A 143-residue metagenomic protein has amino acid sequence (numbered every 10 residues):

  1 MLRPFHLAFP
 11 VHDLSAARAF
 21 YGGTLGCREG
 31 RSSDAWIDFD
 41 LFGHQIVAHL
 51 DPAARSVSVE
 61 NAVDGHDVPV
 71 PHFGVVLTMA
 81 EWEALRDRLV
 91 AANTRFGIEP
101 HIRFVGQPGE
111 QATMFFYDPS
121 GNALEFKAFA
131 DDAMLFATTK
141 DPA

Functional and structural regions predicted by a protein language model:
M1-A16, H72-F73, L77, A128-A143: N-terminal beta-strand motif that seeds the catalytic metal site of vicinal oxygen chelate
P4-V11, D40, E60-L89, Q111-Y117: Vicinal oxygen chelate
F9-R55: Core segments of cupin and vicinal oxygen chelate
E29, I37-D38, A62-G65, V105-G106: Short secondary-structure boundary/capping segments
D51-R55, V68-P69, F116-N122: Short, structured secondary-structure boundary patches
V57-N61, L135-T138: A short, polar/proline- and glycine-enriched secondary-structure boundary/capping micro-motif
R86-A143: Vicinal oxygen chelate
